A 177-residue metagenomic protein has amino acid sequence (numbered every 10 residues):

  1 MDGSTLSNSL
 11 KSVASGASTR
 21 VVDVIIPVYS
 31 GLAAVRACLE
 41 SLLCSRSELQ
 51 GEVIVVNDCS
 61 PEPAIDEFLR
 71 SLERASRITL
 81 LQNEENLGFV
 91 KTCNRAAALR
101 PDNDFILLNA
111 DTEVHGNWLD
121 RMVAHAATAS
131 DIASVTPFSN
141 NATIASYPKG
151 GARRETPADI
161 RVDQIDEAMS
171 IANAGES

Functional and structural regions predicted by a protein language model:
V21-D23, E52: Cell-envelope/extracellular polymer assembly enzymes that use nucleotide-activated donors
E40-Q50: Short, acidic, metal-binding catalytic loop of nucleotide-sugar glycosyltransferases
N57-D66, E85: A conserved acidic beta->alpha catalytic loop
N83-R100: Glycine-rich, basic loop-to-helix element that forms the pyrophosphate-binding segment of sugar-nucleotide handling
F105: Short aromatic/hydrophobic "clamp" motif used to bind/position activated sugar donors
N109-E113: The conserved acidic donor/metal-binding loop of glycosyltransferases
G116-R154: Conserved donor NDP-sugar-binding/catalytic core segment of glycosyltransferases
R154-S177: Short, flexible, basic/aromatic active-site loop/helix in glycosyltransferases
